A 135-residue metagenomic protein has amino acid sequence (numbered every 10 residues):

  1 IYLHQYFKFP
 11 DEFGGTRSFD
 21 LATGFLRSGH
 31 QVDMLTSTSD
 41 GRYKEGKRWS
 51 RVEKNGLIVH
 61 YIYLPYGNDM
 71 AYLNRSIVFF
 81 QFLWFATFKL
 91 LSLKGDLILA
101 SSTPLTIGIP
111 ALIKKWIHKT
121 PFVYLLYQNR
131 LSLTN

Functional and structural regions predicted by a protein language model:
I1-L57: N-terminal subdomain of nucleotide-sugar transferases
Q5, L64-N74, T120-N135: Acceptor-binding helix/loop patch of EC 2.4 sugar-transfer enzymes, predominantly nucleotide-sugar-dependent
P10, R42-K44, D69, I107 (+1 more regions): Generic structural signal for helix capping and beta-alpha/helix-loop junctions
D11-G14, R75, F79, A100: Aromatic-acidic/polar surface patches that form glycan- and anion
G14-G15, L73, G108-I109: Conserved strand-to-helix beginnings and helix N-cap segments that scaffold or border functional pockets
F25, L90, K115: Hydrophobic pocket-lining residues that define ligand/cofactor binding sites across diverse proteins
M34-L93: A conserved catalytic-core segment of Leloir-type glycosyltransferases
F79-A86, G95-H118, Y124-L131: An aromatic- and histidine-rich active-site surface loop
